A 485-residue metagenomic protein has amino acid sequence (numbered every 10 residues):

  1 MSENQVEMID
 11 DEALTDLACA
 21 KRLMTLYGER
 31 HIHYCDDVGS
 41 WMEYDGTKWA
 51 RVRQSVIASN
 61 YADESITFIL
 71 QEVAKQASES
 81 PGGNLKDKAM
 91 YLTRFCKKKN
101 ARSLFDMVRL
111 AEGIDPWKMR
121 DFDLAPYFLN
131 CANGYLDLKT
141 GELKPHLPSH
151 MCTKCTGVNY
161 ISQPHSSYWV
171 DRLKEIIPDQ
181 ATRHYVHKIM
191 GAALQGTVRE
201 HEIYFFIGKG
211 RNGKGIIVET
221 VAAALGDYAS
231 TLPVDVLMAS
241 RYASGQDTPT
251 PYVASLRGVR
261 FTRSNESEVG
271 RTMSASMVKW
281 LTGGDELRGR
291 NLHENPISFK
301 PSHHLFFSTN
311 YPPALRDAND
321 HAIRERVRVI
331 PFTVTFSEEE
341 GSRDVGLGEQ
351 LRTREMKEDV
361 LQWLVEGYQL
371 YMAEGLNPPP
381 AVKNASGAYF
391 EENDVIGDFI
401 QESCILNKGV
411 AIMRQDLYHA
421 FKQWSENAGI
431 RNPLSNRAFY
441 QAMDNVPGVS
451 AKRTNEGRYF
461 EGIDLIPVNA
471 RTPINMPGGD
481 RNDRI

Functional and structural regions predicted by a protein language model:
S2-G39, L70-I485: Feature primarily recognizes SF3-like P-loop helicase cores of small DNA viruses
S40-E43, K48-A62: Trp- and S/T/G-rich repeat-edge/linker motifs of beta-rich repeat architectures
A62-I66, L70: Active-site-surrounding "flap" and adjacent substrate/cofactor-binding loops of secreted or lumenal enzymes, prototyped
